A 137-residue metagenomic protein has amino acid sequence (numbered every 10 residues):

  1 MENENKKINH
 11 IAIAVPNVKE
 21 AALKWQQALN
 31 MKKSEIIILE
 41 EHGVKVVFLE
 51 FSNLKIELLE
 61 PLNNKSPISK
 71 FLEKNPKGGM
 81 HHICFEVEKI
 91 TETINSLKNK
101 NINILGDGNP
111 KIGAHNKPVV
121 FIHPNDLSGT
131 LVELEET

Functional and structural regions predicted by a protein language model:
M1-H42: Long, hydrophobic N-terminal alpha-helical segment
M1-N3, K70-P76: Short, flexible, solvent-exposed loop/turn segments with mixed acidic/basic and small polar residues
E2-E4, I37, V47-E50, K55-E57 (+1 more regions): Vicinal oxygen chelate
I8-A12, W25, L49, I56-L59 (+4 more regions): Short, structured motif recognition centered on aromatic/hydrophobic residues
V15-L23, A28, N63-S66, N75-N125: Vicinal oxygen chelate
S34-I36, V44-V46, I68-K70: Short secondary-structure capping micro-motifs at structural edges
V44, F51-N53, N75-M80: Short connector loops at helix/strand junctions that flank enzyme active sites, especially segments positioning acidic
P61-N64, T137: A short, sequence-level motif marking secondary-structure junctions
